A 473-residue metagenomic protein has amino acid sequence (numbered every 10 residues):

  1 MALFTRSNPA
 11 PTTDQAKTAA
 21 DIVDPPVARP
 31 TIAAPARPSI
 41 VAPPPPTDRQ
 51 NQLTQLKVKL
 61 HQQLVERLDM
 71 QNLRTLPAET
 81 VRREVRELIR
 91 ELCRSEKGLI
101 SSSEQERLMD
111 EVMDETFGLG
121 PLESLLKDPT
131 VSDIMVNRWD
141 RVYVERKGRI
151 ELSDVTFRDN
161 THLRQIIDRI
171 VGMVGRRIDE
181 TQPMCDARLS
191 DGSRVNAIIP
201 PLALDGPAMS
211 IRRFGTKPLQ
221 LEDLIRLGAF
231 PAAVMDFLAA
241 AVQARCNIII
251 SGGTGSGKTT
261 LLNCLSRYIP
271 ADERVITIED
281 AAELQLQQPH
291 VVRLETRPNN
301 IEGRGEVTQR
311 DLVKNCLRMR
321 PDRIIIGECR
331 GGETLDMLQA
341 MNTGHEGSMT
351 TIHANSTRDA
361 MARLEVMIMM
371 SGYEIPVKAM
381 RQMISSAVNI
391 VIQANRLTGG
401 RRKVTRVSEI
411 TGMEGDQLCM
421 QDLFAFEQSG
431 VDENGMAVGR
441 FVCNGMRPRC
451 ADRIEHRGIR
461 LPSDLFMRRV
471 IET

Functional and structural regions predicted by a protein language model:
M1-E151: N-terminal anchoring/assembly modules that precede and organize ATP-driven motor systems
N72-T75, S95-S102, F117-D128, I170-A187 (+3 more regions): Active-site phosphate-binding and catalytic loops of NTP-dependent enzymes
D128, V136, R141-A244, P462: P-loop NTP-binding catalytic core
G215-R226, N263, R267-K314, A360-L364: P-loop NTPase switch/communication element
I250: Hydrophobic anchor at the beta1->P-loop junction of P-loop NTPases
K258: Conserved lysine of the Walker
E279-V292, C316-M413: Conserved P-loop NTPase nucleotide-binding/switch module
K403-T473: NTP-binding/hydrolysis catalytic cores, primarily Walker-type P-loop NTPases
